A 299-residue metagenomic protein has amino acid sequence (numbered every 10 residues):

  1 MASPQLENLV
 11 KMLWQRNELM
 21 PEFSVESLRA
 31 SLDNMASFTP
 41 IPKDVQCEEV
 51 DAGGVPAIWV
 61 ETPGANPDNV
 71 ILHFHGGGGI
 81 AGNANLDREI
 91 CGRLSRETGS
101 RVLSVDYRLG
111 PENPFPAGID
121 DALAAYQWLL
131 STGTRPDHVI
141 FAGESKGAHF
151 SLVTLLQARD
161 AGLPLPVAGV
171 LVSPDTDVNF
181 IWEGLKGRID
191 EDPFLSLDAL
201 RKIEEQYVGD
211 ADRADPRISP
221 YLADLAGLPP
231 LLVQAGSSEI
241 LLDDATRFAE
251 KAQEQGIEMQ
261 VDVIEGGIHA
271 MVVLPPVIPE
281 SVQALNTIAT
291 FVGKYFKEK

Functional and structural regions predicted by a protein language model:
M1-A65, G293, K297-K299: A glycine/proline-hinged amphipathic helix-loop "lid/cap" segment that gates access to hydrophobic ligand pockets
D68-G77: Short beta-strand element of the alpha/beta-hydrolase
N83-A84, I90, L103-H138, P275-S281: Catalytic nucleophile-loop/oxyanion-hole region of alpha/beta-hydrolase and closely related hydrolase-like folds
G143, G147, S151: Gly/Ala-rich beta-loop-alpha elbow adjacent to hydrolase catalytic centers
L156-A211, G227: Hydrolase active-site cap/lid region
V233-A235: Short beta-strand/loop motif that positions the catalytic acidic residue of the alpha/beta-hydrolase fold
Q253-A270: Catalytic histidine neighborhood in serine/cysteine hydrolases with alpha/beta-hydrolase-type architecture
V277-K299: Catalytic active-site module of serine/aspartate enzymes centered on a nucleophile-bearing elbow/loop
